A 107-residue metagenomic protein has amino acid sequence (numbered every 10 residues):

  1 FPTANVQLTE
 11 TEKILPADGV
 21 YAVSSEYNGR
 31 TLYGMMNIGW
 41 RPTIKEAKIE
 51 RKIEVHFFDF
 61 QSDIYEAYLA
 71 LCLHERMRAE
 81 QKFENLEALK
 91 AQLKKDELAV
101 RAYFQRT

Functional and structural regions predicted by a protein language model:
F1-T107: Phosphate/ribose-recognition catalytic cores of enzymes acting on nucleotide-derived substrates
